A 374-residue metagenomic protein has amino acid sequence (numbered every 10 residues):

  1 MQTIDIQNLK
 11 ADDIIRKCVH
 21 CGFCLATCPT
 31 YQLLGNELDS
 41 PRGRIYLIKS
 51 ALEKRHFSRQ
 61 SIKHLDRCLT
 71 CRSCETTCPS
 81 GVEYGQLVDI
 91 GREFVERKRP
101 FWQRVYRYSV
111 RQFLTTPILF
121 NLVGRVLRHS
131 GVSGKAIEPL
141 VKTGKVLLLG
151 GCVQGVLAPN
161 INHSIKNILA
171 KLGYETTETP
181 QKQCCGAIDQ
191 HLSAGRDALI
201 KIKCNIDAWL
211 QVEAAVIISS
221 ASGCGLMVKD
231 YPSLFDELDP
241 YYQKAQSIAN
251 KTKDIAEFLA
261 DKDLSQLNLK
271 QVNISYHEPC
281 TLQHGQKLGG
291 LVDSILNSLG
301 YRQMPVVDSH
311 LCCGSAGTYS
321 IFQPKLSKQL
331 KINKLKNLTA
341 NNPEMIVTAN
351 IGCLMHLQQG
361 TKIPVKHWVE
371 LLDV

Functional and structural regions predicted by a protein language model:
M1-Q7, Y31-K63, G81-Y108, K366-L371: Non-heme iron-sulfur electron-transfer modules
M1-T3, L9-I15, G22-A26, T30: N-terminal structured subdomain of primase-like DNA metabolism proteins
A11-K17, C21, S61-R67, C71 (+2 more regions): Residue-level signal for mature regions of secreted extracellular proteins and peptides
R16, P79, V153, L157: Conserved aromatic-histidine-acidic binding/catalytic patches
V19, F23-L47, R67, C71-F94 (+3 more regions): Iron-sulfur cluster-binding cysteine motifs and their immediate structural context in ferredoxin-like electron-transfer
Y84-V374: Iron-sulfur cluster-binding electron-transfer modules in prokaryotic oxidoreductases
